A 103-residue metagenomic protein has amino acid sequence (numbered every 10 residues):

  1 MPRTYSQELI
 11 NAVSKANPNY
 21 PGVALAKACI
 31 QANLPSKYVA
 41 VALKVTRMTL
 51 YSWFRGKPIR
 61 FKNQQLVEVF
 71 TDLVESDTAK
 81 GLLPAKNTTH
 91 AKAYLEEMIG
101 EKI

Functional and structural regions predicted by a protein language model:
M1-S6, T78-I103: Short, charged recognition helix plus adjacent turn of helix-turn-helix-like nucleic-acid-binding domains
P2-A32: A short, Lys/Arg-rich alpha-helix, primarily the initiator
L25, S36, Q64: Helix-turn-helix DNA-binding elements, focusing on the entry/boundary residues of the two helices that contact DNA
Y38-A40: Short alpha-helical "recognition helix" segments of helix-turn-helix
L43, F54-R55, Q65, T71: DNA major-groove recognition helix of helix-turn-helix
V45-I59: Recognition helix of helix-turn-helix/homeodomain-like DNA-binding domains that insert into the DNA major groove
F61-K80: DNA major-groove recognition helix of helix-turn-helix/homeodomain DNA-binding modules
